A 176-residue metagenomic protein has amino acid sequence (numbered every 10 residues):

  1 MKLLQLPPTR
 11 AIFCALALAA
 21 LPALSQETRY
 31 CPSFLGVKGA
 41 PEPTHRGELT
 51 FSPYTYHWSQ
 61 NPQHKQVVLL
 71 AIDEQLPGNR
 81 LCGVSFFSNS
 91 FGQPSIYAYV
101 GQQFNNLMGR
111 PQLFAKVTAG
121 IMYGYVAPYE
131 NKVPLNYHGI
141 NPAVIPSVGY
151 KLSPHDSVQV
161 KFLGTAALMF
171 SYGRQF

Functional and structural regions predicted by a protein language model:
M1-E42: Cleavable N-terminal export/targeting peptides
S25-L76, S85-F86: Short glycine/proline- and aromatic-enriched beta-strand/turn motifs that initiate or cap beta-hairpins
H45, H64-L70, G78, G92-A98 (+2 more regions): Residues that define the transmembrane beta-barrel architecture of outer-membrane proteins
H45-F51, R80-C82, L113-V117, V158-V160 (+1 more regions): Transmembrane beta-strands of outer-membrane beta-barrel proteins
P53-T55, A166-F176: Outer-membrane beta-barrel "beta-signal"
Q63, K116-A143: Outer-membrane beta-barrel translocator/channel fold
D73, G101-N105, G149-K151, G173-Q175: Transmembrane beta-barrel domains of outer membrane proteins
Q75-N79, N105-R110, S153-H155: Outer-membrane beta-barrel channels and translocator barrels
